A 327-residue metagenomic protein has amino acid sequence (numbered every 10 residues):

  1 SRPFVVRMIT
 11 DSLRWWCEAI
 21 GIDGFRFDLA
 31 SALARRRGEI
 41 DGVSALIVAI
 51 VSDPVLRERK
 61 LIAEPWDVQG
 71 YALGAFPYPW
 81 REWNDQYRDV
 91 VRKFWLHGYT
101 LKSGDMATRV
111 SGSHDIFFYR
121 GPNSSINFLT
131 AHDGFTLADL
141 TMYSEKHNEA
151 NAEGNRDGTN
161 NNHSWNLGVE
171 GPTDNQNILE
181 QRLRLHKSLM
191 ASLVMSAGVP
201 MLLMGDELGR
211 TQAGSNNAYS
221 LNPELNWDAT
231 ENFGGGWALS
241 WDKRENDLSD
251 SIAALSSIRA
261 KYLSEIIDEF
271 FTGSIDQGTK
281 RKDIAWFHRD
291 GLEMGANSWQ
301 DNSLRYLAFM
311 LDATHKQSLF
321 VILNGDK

Functional and structural regions predicted by a protein language model:
R2-E18, L185-M190: Short, acidic/polar
P3-V6, R14, G236, S240-R259: A short, structured beta-strand-centered segment in the mid-to-C-terminal lobe of catalytic cores from group-transfer
T10-R36: Active-site groove signature of glycoside hydrolases
G21, R36, G42-M204, L208 (+6 more regions): Conserved alpha/beta catalytic core and glycan-binding cleft of carbohydrate-active enzymes
L29, P65, L323-G325: Residues immediately flanking
Y219-L239: Acyl/amide activation-and-transfer machinery of modular secondary-metabolite enzymes
R244-L292: Catalytic cores of secreted or luminal carbohydrate-active enzymes
W286-K327: Carbohydrate-binding surface patches
